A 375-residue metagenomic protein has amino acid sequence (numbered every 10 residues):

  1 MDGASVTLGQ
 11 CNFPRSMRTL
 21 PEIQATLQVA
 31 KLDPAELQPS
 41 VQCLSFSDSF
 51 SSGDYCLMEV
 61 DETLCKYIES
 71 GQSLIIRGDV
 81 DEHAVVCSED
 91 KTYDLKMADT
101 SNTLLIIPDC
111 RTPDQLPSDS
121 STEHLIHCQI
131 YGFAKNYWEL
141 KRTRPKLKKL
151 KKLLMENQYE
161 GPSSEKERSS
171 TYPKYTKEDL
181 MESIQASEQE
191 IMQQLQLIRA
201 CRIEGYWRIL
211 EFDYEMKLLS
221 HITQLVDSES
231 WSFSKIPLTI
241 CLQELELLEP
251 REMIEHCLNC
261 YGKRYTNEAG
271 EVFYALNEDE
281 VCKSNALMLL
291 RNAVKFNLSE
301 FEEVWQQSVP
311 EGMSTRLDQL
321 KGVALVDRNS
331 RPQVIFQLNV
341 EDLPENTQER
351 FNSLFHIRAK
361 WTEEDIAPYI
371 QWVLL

Functional and structural regions predicted by a protein language model:
M1-F296, E300-E303: Long Lys/Arg-rich low-complexity intrinsically disordered regions in nucleic-acid-associated proteins
K91, Q306, Q371: Residue-level marker of positions within ordered structural domains that often coincide with functionally constrained
I191, E268, G312-R316, W361-D365: Short, flexible/disordered secondary-structure transition segments
C260-Y265, V272-L276, S308, G312-E349 (+1 more regions): Charged low-complexity interaction tracts in eukaryotic proteins
L289, V304, S353-L354, Y369: Residues that form generic nucleotide/phosphate-binding pockets
R291-K295, S299, E341-E345, H356 (+1 more regions): Alpha-solenoid helical-repeat scaffolds
E300, N346, R350, D365-Y369: Acidic, Ser/Thr-rich intrinsically disordered and amphipathic helical segments
L354-L375: C-terminal interaction modules of eukaryotic adaptor/scaffold proteins
